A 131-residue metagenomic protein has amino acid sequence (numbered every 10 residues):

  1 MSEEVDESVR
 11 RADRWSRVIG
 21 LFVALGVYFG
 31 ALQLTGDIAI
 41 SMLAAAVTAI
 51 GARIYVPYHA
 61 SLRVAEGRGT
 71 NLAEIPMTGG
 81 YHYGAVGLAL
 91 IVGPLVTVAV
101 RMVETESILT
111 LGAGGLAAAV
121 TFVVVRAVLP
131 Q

Functional and structural regions predicted by a protein language model:
M1-L25, S61-Y81, A127-Q131: Haloarchaeal acidic low-complexity proteome signature biased toward cell-envelope/secretome components but also
I19-I50: Membrane-helix boundary elements
F22-F29, L90-V98: Hydrophobic, membrane-inserted alpha-helices
I38-L43, S107-A113: Hydrophobic alpha-helical transmembrane segments
I40-L62, A117-T121: Generic alpha-helical transmembrane segments
T48, A73-L90: Transmembrane alpha-helical segments of multi-pass membrane proteins
I91-G112: Membrane-helix boundary connector in multi-pass membrane proteins
A113-Q131: Alpha-helical transmembrane segments and their immediate juxtamembrane interface regions
